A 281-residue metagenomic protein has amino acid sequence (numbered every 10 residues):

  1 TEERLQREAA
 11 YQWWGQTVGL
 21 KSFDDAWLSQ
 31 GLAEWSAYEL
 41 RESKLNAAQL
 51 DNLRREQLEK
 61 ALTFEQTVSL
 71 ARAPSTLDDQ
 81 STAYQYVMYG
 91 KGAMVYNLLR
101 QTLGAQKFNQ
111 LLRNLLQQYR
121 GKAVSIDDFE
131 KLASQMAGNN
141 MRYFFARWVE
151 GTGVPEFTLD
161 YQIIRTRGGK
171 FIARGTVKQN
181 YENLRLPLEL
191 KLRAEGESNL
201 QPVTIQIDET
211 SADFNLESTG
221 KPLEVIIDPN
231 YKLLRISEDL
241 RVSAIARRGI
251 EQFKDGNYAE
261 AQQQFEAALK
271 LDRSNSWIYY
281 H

Functional and structural regions predicted by a protein language model:
T1-G175: Hydrophobic alpha-helical and helix-loop surface patches within well-folded domains that function as non-catalytic
M141-R142, P155-I227: Beta-strand-rich binding/interaction modules
